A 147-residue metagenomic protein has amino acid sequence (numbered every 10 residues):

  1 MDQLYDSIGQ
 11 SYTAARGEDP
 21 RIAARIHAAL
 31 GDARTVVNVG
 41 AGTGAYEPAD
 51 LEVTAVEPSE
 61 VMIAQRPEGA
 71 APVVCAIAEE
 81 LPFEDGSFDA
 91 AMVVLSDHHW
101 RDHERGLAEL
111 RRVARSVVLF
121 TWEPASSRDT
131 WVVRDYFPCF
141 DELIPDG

Functional and structural regions predicted by a protein language model:
M1-A33, A45, M62-Q65: Conserved class I S-adenosyl-L-methionine
A33, F88-D89: Local beta-strand N-terminus motif with an aromatic residue
T35-E80: Class I SAM-dependent methyltransferase SAM/SAH-binding core
L81-G86: Short amphipathic alpha-helix with an adjacent loop that forms part of the alpha/beta core around
M92: A conserved beta-strand element that flanks and buttresses the S-adenosyl-L-methionine
L95-H99: Short catalytic micro-motifs in class I SAM-dependent methyltransferases
E104-V117: A short glycine-rich, Lys/Arg-flanked "PGG" loop and its adjoining helix->strand segment in the class I
S116-D146: Conserved class I S-adenosyl-L-methionine
